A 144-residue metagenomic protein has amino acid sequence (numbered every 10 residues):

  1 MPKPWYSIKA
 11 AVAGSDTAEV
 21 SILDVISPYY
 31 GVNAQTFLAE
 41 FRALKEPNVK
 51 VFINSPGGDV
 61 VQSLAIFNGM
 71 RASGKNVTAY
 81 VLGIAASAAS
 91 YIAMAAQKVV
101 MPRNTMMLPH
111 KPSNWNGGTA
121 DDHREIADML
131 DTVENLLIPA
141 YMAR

Functional and structural regions predicted by a protein language model:
M1-A88, A96-R144: N-terminal organellar transit peptides
